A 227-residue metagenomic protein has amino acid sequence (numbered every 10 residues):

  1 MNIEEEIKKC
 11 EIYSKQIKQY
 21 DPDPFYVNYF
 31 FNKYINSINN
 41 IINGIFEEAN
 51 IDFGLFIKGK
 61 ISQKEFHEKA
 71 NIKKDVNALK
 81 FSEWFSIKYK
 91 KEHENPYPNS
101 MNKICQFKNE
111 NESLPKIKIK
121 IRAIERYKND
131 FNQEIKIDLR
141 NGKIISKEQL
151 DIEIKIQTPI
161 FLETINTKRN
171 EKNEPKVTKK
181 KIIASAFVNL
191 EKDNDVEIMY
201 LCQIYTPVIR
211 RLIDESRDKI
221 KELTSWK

Functional and structural regions predicted by a protein language model:
M1-N32, N36, N50-K227: Acidic, Ser/Thr/Gly/Pro-rich intrinsically disordered interaction regions
